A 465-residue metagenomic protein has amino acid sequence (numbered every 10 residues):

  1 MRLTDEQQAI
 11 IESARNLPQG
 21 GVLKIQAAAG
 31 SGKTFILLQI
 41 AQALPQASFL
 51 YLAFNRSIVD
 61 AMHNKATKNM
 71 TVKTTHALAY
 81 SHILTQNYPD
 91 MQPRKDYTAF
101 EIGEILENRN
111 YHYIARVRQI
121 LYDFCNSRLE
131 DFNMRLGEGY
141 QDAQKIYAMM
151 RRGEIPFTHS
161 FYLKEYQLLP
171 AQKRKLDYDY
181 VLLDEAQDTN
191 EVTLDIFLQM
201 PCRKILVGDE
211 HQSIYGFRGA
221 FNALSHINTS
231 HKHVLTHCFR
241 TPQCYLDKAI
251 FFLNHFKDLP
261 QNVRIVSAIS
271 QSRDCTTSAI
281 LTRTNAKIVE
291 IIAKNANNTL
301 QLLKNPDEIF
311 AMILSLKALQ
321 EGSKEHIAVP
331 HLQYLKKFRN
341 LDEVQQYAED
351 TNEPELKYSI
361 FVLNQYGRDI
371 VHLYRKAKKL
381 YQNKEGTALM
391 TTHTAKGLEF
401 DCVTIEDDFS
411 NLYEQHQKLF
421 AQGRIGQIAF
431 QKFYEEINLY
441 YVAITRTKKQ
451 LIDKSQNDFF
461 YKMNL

Functional and structural regions predicted by a protein language model:
M1-Y88, I250, T445: P-loop NTPase Walker
R2-N16, G20-I25, I36, E104-L182 (+2 more regions): Accessory N-terminal region flanking or inserted into the helicase ATPase core in nucleic-acid motor proteins
Q26-S31, F35, F54-S57, Q187-I269 (+8 more regions): Conserved helicase motor core of SF1/SF2 NTP-dependent helicases
R56-R116, A296, L300-A311: Conserved P-loop NTPase-based nucleic-acid remodeling module centered on helicase motor cores
T74, T158-Y162, E385-H393: Conserved two-lobed SF2 helicase motor
Q86-R152, K232-D274, Q320-Q345: Interdomain motor-coupling "hinge/lid" segment immediately C-terminal to the ATP-binding subdomain of NTP-driven enzymes
S272-A388, T392-K396: Conserved helicase/translocase motor-coupling segment
I360-L398, C402, D407-L465: C-terminal accessory regions
